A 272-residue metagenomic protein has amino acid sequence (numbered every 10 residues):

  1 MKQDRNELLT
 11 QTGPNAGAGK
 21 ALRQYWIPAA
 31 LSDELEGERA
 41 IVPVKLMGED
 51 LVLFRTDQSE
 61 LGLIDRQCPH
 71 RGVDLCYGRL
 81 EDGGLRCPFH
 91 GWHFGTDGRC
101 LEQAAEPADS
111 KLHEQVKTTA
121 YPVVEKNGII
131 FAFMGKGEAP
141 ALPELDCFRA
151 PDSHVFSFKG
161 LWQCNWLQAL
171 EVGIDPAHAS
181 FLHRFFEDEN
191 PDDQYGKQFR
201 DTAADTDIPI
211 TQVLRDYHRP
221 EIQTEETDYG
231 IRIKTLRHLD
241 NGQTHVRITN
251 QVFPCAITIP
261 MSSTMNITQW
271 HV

Functional and structural regions predicted by a protein language model:
M1-R23: A boundary/linker detector
Q3, P14, A30-F156, Q212 (+2 more regions): Rieske [2Fe-2S] iron-sulfur-binding domain
A18-G19, P43, H113, Y121-E125 (+3 more regions): A general structural signal for short secondary-structure junctions and capping/turn motifs
I27: Active-site-proximal "nucleotidyltransferase
E60, E138-V272: C-terminal catalytic domain of Rieske-type non-heme iron oxygenases
